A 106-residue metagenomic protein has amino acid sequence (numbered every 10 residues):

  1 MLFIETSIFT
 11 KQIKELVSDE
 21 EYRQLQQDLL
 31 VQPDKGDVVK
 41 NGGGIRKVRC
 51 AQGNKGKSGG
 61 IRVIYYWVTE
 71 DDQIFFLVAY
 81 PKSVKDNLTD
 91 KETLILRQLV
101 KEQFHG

Functional and structural regions predicted by a protein language model:
M1-E20: Arg/Lys-rich, positively charged N-terminal/basic patches that mediate binding to nucleic acids
F3-T6, Y22-L29, G36-K40, Q98: N-terminal targeting/export leaders
D19-Y22, S58, T93: Amphipathic alpha-helical transducer elements in NTP-driven molecular machines
Q27-K57: A short, surface-exposed loop/turn module that caps and links secondary-structure elements
G53-K55, Y66-T69: Short polar/acidic secondary-structure junctions
G59-V63: Short, surface-exposed coil-to-beta transition loops
W67-G106: Enriched for short, Lys/Arg-rich terminal
